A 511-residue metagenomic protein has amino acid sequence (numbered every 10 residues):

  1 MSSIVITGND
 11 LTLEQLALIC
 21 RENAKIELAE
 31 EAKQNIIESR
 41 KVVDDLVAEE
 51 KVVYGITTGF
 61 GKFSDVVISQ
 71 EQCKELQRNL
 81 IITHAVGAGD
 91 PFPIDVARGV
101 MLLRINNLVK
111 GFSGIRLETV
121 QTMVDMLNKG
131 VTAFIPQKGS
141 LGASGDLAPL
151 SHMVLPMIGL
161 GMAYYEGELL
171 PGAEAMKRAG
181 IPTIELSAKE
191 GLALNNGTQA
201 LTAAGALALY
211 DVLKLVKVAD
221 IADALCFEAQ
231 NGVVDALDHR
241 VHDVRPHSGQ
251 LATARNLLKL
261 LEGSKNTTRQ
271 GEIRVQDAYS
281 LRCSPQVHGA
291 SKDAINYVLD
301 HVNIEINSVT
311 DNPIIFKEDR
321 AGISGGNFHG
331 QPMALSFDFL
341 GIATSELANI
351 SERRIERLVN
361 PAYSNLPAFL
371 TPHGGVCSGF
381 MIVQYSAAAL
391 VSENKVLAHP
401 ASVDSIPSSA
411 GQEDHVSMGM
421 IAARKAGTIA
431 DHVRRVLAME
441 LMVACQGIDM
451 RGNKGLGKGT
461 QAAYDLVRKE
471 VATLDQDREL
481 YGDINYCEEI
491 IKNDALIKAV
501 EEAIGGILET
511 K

Functional and structural regions predicted by a protein language model:
S2-A24, L28-E31, N35, S39-V47 (+2 more regions): C-terminal auxiliary extensions adjacent to catalytic cores
S2-E14, L18-V43, V47-E50, Q77-P136 (+2 more regions): Glycine-rich, flexible loop motifs
Y54-L76, H84-N106, P136-I158, S187-T202 (+1 more regions): FAD-binding core of FAD-dependent oxidoreductases, characterized by glycine-rich FAD pyrophosphate-binding loops
V66, V86-D90, V109-S113, H288 (+2 more regions): Short gly/ser-rich anion-binding loops that grip negatively charged ligand groups
E75-R78, M123-V124, L215-K217, E413: Short, surface-exposed linear patches
K110-T132, A143-L147, E168-S187: Well-ordered mid-protein domain cores that form the structural environment of catalytic cofactors
V120, S144-S151, V216, D220 (+1 more regions): Hydrophobic, well-ordered secondary-structure segments
I135-S140, E318, G322: Cysteine-centered functional microenvironments
